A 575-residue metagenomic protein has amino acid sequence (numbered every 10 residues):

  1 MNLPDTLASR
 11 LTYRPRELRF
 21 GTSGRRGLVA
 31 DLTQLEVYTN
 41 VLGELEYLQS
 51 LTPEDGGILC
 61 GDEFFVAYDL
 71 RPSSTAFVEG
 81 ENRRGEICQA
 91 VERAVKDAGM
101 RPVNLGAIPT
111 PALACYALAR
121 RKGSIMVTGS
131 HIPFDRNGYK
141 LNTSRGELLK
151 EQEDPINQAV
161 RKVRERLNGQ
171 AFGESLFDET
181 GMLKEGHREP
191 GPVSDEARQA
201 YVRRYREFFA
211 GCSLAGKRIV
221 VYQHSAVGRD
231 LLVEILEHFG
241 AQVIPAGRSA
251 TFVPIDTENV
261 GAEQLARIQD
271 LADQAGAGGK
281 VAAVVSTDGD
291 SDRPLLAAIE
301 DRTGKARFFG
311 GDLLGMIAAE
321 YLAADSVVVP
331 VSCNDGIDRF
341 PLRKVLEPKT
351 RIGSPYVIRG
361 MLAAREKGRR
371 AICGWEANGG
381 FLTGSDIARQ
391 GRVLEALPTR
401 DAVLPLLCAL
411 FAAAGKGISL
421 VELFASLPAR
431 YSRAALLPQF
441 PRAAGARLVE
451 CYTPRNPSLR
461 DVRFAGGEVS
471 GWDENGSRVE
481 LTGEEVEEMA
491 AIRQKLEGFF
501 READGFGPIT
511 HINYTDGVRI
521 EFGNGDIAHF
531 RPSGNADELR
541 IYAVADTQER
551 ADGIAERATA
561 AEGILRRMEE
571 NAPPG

Functional and structural regions predicted by a protein language model:
M1-V91, A98, A171-F172, F177-G216: An N-terminal, well-structured beta->alpha segment
N2, T6-E17, N137-G278: Gly/Ser/Thr-enriched, mixed-charge loops and adjacent short helices that form phosphate/oxyanion-binding elements
G56-D69, V103, R218-V221, D325-V331 (+1 more regions): Short glycine-rich phosphate-binding loop at a beta-alpha junction
F65-D135, L232-I299: N-terminal small/polar loop signature for handling phosphorylated ligands or for N-terminal nucleophile
P102-P111, R307-G311, P348-I352: Active-site nucleophile and cofactor-binding loops and adjacent substrate-binding regions of central metabolic enzymes
D135, T143-G146, D273-K349: Replace "Mg2+/Mn2+-dependent" with "divalent metal-dependent
D135-E165, A297-G315, D386-A402: A short, gly/pro- and small-residue-rich
A283, A324-G534, E538-Y542, Q548-G575: Phosphate-binding and adjacent anionic-ligand microenvironments
